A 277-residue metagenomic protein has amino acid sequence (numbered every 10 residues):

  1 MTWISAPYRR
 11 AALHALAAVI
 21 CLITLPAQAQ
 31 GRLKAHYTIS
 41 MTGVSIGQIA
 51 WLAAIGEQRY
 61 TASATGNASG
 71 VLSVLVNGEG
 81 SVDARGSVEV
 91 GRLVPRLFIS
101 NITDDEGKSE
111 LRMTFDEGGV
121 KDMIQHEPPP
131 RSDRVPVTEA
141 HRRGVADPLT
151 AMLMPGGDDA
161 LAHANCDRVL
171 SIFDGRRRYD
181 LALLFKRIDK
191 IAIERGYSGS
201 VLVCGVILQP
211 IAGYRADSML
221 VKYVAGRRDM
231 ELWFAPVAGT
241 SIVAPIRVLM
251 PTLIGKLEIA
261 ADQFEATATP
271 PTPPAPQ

Functional and structural regions predicted by a protein language model:
T2-A15: Bacterial N-terminal signal peptides that target proteins for export
H14-L22: Sec-dependent N-terminal signal peptides
T24-P26: N-terminal signal peptide c-region/cleavage motif recognized by signal peptidases
A29-E117, L161-Q277: Acidic, serine/threonine-rich low-complexity disordered tracts
N101-L149: Internal, conserved structured core segments that host functional sites
A140-R176: Extracytoplasmic beta-rich ectodomain segments of secreted or membrane-anchored proteins
